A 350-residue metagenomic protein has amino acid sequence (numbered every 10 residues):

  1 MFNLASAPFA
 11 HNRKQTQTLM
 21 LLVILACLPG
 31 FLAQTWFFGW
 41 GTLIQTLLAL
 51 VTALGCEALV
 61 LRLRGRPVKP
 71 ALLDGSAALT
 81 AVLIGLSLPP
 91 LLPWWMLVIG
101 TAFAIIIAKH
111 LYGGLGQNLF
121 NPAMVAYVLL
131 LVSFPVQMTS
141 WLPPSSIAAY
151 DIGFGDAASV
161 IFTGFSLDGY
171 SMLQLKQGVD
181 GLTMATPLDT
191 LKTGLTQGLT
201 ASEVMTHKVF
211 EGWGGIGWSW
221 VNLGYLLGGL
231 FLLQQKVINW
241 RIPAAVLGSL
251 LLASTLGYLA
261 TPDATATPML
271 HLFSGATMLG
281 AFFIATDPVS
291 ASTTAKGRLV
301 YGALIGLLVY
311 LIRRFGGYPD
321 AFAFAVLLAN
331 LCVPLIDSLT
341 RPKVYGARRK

Functional and structural regions predicted by a protein language model:
M1-R62, K343-R349: N-terminal signal-anchor module of multipass membrane proteins
L4-A7, G55-P67, I105-G116, L226-V237 (+1 more regions): C-terminal ends of transmembrane helices
L22-P29, L48-E57, S76-A81, G85 (+15 more regions): Alpha-helical transmembrane segments in multi-pass membrane proteins
W40-T52, L91-G100, K208-L223, T265-T277: Structural signature of hydrophobic alpha-helical transmembrane segments
T80-F154: A generic, well-ordered mixed alpha/beta core segment in the N-terminal half of proteins
L119-M124, M269-T277, R298-V300, G316-L327: Loop-to-transmembrane alpha-helix initiation sites
P122-L223: Long hydrophobic alpha-helical segments that form multi-pass transmembrane helix bundles in integral membrane proteins
P243-A295: A beta-strand-loop signature enriched in Asp, Gly, Thr, and Trp that corresponds to the sialidase/neuraminidase Asp-box
